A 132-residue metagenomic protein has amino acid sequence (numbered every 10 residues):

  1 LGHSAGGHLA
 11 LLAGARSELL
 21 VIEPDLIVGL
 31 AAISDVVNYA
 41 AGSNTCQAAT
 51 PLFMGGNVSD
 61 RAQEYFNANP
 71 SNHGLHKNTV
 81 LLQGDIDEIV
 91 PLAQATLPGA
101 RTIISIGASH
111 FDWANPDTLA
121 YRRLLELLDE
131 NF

Functional and structural regions predicted by a protein language model:
L1-G2, L30, L82: Short beta-strand immediately N-terminal to the catalytic nucleophile in serine-hydrolase-like folds
H3-L12: Glycine-rich nucleophile elbow surrounding the catalytic serine of serine-hydrolase chemistry
S4, I33, I86-D87: Catalytic metal-binding/acid-base residues of hydrolase active sites
L12-D60: Hydrolase active-site cap/lid region
V21-I22, G74-H76: Short, conserved loop/helix-junction motifs that constitute active-site signature segments in enzyme catalytic cores
N57-H73: Active-site nucleophile elbow and catalytic-triad environment of alpha/beta-hydrolase enzymes
L75, L81-Q83, D87: Short beta-strand/loop motif that positions the catalytic acidic residue of the alpha/beta-hydrolase fold
E88-F132: C-terminal catalytic histidine-bearing segment of alpha/beta-hydrolase fold enzymes
